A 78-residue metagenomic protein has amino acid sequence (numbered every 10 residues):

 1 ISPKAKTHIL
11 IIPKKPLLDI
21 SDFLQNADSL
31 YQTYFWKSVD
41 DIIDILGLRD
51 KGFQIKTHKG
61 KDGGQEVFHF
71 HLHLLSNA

Functional and structural regions predicted by a protein language model:
I1-A78: HIT superfamily nucleotide-processing domains
